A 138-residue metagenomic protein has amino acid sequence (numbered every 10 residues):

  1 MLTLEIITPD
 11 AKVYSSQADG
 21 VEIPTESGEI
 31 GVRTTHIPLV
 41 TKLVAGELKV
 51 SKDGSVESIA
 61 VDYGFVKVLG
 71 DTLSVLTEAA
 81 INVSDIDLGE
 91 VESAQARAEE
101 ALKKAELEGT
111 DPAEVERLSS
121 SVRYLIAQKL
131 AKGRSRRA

Functional and structural regions predicted by a protein language model:
M1-T3, R134: N-terminal export/targeting signal detector
E5-E99: Compact, glycine-rich, soluble single-domain proteins
S84-A138: Acidic/glycine-rich phosphate/pyrophosphate-binding loops and surrounding catalytic core that coordinate Mg2+
